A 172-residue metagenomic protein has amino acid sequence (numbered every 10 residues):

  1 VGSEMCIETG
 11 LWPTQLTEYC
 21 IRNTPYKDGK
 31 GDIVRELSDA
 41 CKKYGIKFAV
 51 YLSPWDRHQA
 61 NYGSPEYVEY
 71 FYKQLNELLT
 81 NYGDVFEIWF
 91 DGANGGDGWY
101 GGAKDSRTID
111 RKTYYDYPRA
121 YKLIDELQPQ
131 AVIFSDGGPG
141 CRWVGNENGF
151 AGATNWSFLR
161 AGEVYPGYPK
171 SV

Functional and structural regions predicted by a protein language model:
S3, I7-V172: Mature catalytic domains of secreted/periplasmic carbohydrate-active enzymes
